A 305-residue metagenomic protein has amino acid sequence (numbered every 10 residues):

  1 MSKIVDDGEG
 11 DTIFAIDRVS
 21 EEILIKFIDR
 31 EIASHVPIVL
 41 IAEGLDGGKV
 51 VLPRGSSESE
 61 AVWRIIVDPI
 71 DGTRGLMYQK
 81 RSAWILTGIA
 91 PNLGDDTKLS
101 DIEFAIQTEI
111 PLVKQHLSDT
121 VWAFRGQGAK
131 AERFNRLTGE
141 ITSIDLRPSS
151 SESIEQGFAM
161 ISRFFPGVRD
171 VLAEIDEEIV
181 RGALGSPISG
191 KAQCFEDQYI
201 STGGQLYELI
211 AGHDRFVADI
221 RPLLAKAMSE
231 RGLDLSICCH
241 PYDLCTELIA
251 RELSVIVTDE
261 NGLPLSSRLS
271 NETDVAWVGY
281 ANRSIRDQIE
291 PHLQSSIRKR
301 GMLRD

Functional and structural regions predicted by a protein language model:
M1-I70, I256, R283-I285, E290-D305: N-terminal subdomain of lithium-sensitive/metallo-dependent phosphomonoesterases centered on the IMPase/IPPase/PAP
D7-I13, D71-G75, C194-E196, D234-I237: A short glycine/serine-rich beta->alpha loop
D11-V19, M77-K80, I200-G203, I237-L244: Short, conserved micro-motifs enriched in small and acidic residues
L24, I28, I85, I89 (+2 more regions): Buried hydrophobic packing segments
D29, K80-A83, V217: Hydrophobic alpha-helical membrane context
D29-P37, P91-T97, L112-V113, G182-G190: Alpha-helix termini
S56-S57, S100-I102, T108-D305: An extended, acidic
E58-G126: DPxDG-like acidic metal-binding loop motif
